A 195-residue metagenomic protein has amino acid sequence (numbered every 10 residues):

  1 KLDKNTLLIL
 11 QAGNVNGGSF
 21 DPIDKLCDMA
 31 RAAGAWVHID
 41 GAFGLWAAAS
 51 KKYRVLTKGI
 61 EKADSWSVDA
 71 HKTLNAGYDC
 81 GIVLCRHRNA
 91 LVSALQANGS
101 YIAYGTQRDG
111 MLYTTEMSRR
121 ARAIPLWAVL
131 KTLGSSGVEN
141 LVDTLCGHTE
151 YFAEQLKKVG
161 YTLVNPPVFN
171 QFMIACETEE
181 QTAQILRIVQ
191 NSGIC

Functional and structural regions predicted by a protein language model:
K1-H38: Active-site phosphate-binding strand-loop segment of PLP-dependent enzymes
Q11-N14, A49, K58-V159, V164: Active-site C-terminal subdomain of aminotransferase-like
F20-A32, G44-S65: Active-site pre-lysine segment of PLP-dependent enzymes
C27, R31, K157, Q190: Anion (oxyanion) recognition and catalysis
Y161-I188: Conserved PLP-binding catalytic core of the aspartate aminotransferase-like
V189-C195: A common structural junction motif
